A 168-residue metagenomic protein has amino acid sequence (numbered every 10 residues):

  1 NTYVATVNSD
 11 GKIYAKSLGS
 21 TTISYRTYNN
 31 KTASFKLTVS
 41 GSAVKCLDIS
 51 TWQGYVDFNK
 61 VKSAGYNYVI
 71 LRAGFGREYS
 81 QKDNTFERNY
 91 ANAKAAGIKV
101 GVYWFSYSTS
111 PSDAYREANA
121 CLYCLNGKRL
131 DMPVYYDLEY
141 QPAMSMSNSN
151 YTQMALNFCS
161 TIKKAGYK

Functional and structural regions predicted by a protein language model:
N1-G41: Extracytoplasmic soluble-region selector
V44-C159, K163-A165: Substrate-binding cleft of extracellular glycoside hydrolase catalytic domains
